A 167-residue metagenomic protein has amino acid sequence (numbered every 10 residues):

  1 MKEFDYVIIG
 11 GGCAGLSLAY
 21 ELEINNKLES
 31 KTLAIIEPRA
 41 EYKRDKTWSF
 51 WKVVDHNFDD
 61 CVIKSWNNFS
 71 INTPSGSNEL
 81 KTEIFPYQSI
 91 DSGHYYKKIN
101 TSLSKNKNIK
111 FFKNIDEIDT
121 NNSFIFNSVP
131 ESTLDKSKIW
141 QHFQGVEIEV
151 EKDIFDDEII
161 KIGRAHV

Functional and structural regions predicted by a protein language model:
M1-A14, A34: Beta1/beta-strand and adjacent pyrophosphate-binding region of the FAD-binding site in flavoprotein oxidoreductases
F4, E29-K31, S123-F124: Nucleotide donor/acceptor-binding cores
V7, R39, V129-P130: Anionic group-transfer/hydrolysis microenvironments
G11, E21, N25, S102-R164: Predominantly flavin-linked oxidoreductase catalytic cores and closely associated redox partners
G15, Y42, S132-L134: Glycine-rich nucleotide phosphate-binding loop and flanking beta-alpha elements of Rossmann-like dinucleotide-binding
S17, E21-G76, H94, Q144 (+1 more regions): N-terminal FAD cofactor-binding segment of flavoenzymes
F50-K113, D119: A conserved beta-strand/loop capping segment in the N-terminal third of enzymes that catalyze redox or closely related
